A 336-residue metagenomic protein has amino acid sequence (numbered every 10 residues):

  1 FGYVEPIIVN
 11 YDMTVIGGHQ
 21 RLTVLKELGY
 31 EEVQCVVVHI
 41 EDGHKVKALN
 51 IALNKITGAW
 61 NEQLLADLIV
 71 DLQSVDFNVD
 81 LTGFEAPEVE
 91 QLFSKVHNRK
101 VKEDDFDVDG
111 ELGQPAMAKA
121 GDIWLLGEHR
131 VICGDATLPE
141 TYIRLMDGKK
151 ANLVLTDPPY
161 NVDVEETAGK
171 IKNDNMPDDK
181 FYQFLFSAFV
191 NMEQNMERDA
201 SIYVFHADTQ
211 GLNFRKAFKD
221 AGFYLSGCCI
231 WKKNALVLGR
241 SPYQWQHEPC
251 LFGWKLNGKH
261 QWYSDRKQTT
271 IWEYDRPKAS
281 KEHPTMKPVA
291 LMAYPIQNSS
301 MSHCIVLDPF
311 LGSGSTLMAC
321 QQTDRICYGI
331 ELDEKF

Functional and structural regions predicted by a protein language model:
F1-K335: Core catalytic lobe of class I
